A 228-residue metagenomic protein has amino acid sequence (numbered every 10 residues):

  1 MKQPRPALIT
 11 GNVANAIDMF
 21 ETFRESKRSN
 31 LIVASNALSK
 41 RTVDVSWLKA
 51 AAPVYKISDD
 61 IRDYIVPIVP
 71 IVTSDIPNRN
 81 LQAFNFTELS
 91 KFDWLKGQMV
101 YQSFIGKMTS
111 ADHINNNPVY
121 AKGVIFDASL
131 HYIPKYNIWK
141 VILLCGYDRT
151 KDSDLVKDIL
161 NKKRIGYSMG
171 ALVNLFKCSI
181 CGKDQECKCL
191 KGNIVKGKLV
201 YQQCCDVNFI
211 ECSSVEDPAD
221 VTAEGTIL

Functional and structural regions predicted by a protein language model:
M1-L228: Signature of dsDNA virion morphogenesis modules
